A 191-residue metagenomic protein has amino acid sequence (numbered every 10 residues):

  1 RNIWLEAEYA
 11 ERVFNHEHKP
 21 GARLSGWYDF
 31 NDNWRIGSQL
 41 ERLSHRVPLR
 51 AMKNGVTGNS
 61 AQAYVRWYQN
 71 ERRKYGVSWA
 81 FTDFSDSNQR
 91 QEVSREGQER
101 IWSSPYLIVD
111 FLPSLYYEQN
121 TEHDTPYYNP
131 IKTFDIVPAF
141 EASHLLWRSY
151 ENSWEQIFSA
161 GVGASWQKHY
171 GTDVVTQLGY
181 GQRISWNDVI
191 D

Functional and structural regions predicted by a protein language model:
R1-D191: Gram-negative and organellar
